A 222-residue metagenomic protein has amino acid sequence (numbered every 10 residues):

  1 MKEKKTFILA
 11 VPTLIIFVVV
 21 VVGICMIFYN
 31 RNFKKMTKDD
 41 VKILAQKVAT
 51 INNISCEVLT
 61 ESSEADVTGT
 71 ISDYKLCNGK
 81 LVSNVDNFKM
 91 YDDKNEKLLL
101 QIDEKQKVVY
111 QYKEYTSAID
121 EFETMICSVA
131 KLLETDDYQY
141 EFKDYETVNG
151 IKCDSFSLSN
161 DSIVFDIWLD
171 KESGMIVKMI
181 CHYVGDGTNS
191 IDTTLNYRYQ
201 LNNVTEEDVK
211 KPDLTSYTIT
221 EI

Functional and structural regions predicted by a protein language model:
K2-K80, E207-I222: N-terminal leader/targeting segments and the immediate start of mature chains
N32-D40, L100-C153, S157-I163: Flexible, processing/modification-adjacent segments and terminal tails in exported/periplasmic/extracellular proteins
V48-S55, S72-V82, Y91-L98, I151-K152 (+2 more regions): Short, solvent-exposed coil/turn segments at beta-strand boundaries
I54-E61, M90, Y138-K143, C153 (+2 more regions): Generic structural motif
L59-S63, N84, I102, S159 (+1 more regions): A generic structural motif
T68-T124, T194: An acidic-aromatic
F88-K89, T147-T218: Gly/Pro-enriched, hydrophobic low-complexity segments that function as extracytoplasmic propeptides/linkers
